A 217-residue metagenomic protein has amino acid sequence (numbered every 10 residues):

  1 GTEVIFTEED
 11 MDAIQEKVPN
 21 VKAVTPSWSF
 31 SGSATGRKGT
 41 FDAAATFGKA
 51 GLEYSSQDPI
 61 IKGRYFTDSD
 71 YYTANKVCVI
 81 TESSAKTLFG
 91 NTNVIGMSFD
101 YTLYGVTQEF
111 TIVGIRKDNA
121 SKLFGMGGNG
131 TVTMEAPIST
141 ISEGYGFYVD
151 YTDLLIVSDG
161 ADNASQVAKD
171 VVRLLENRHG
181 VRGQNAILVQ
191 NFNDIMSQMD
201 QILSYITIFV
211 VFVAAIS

Functional and structural regions predicted by a protein language model:
T2-V4, T35-F41, I115-A120, I156-A164 (+1 more regions): Structural beta->alpha junctions
V4-F66, V189: Short amphipathic beta-strand/extended segments in non-transmembrane regions
F30-S31, S84, T140-I141, D194-I195: Alpha-helix capping/helix-boundary segments
G36-R37, L123-G125, M199-L203: Short, well-ordered secondary-structure micro-motifs
G51-F66, K76-V181: Mid-to-C-terminal secondary-structure elements that act as membrane-proximal/extracytoplasmic interface segments
L155, S165-D170, N177-F212: Peri-transmembrane interface segments
A214-S217: Alpha-helical hydrophobic helix detector
